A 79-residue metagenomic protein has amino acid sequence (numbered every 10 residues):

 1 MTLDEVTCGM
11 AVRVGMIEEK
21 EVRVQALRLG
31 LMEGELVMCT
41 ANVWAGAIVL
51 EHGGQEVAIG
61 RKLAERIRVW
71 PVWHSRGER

Functional and structural regions predicted by a protein language model:
M1-R79: Compact, glycine-rich, soluble single-domain proteins
